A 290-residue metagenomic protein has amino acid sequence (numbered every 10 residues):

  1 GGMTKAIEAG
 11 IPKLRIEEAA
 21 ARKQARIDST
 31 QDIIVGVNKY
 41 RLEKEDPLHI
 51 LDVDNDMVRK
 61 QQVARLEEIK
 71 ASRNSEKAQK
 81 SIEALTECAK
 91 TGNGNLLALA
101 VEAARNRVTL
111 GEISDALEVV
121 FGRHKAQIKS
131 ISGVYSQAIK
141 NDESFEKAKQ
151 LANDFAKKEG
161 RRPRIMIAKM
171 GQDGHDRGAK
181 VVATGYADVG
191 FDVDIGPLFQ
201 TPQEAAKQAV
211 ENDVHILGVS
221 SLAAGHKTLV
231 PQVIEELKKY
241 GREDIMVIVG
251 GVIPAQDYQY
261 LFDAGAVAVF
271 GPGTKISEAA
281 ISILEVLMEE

Functional and structural regions predicted by a protein language model:
G2-K147, V210, V214-H215: Flexible, glycine-rich loop/tail regions that form catalytic "lids" or insertion modules at the edges of active sites
R59-T91, K158-D173, R177-F191: C-terminal accessory/binding modules appended to enzymatic or scaffolding proteins
L99-A103, R164-K169, H215-S221: Short glycine-rich or small-residue beta-strand-to-loop segments that form or flank ligand, phosphate, metal/Fe-S
A103-R105, K169-D173, V269: A short glycine/serine-rich beta->alpha loop
N106-G111, Q172-D173, L222-H226, I253-P254: Gly/Ser/Thr-rich loops at beta-strand to alpha-helix junctions that form or flank small-molecule/cofactor-binding
D115-S144, R162-Q203: Glycine-rich, small/polar surface segments that engage phosphate groups of diverse ligands
D142-R161: Acidic, low-complexity intrinsically disordered tails
A179-M288: Cofactor-cradling patches in redox/metallo enzymes
